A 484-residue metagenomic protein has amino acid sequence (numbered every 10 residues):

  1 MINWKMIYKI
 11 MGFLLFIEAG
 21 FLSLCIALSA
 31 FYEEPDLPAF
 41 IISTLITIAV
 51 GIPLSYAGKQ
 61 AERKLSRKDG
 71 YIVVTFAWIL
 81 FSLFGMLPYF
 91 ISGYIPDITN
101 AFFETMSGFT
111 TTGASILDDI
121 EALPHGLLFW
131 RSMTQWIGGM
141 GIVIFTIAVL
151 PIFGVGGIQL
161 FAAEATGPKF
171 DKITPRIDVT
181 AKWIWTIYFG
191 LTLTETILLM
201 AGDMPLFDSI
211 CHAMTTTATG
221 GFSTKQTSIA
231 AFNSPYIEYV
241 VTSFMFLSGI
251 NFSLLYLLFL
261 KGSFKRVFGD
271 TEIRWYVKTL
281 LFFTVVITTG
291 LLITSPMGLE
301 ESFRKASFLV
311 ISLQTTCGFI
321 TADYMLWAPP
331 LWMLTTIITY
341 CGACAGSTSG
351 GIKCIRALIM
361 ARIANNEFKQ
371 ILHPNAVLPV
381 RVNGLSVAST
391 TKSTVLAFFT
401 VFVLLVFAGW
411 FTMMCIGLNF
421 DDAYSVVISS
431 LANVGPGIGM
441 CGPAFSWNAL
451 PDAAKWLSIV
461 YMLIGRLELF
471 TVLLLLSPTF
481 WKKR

Functional and structural regions predicted by a protein language model:
M1-R484: Membrane-proximal intracellular helices of multi-pass ion channels
